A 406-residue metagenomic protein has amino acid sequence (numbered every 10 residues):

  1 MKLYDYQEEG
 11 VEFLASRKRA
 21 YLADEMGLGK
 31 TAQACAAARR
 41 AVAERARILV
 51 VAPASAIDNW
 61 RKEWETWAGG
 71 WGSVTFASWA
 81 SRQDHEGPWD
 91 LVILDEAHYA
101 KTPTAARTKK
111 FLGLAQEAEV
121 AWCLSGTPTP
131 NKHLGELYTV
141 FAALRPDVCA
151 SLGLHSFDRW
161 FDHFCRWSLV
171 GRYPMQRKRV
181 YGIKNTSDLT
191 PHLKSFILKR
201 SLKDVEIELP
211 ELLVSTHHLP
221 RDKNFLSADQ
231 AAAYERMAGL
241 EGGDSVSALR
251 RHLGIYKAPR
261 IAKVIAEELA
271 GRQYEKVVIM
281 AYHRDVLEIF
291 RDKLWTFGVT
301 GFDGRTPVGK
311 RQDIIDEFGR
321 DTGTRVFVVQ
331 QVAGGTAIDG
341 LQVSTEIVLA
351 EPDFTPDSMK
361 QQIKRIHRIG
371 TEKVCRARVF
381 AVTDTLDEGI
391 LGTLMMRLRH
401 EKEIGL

Functional and structural regions predicted by a protein language model:
M1-A23: Conserved pre-motif I regulatory segment
K18-A37: Walker A/P-loop
T31, R82-E86, T127-L134, V286-R291 (+2 more regions): SF2 helicase motor core recognition
Q33, R45-W64, N131-E136, Y282-D285: Conserved Walker A/P-loop ATP-binding site and its immediately adjacent core in helicase/helicase-like ATPase domains
L91, T108-K203, T371-V374: Conserved P-loop NTPase motor "coupling/switch" region that bridges the ATPase
K203-F297: Conserved helicase/translocase motor-coupling segment
V278-M280, W295-G334: Conserved helicase ATPase core of P-loop NTP-dependent helicases/translocases
F354-L406: A conserved SF2-helicase RecA2
